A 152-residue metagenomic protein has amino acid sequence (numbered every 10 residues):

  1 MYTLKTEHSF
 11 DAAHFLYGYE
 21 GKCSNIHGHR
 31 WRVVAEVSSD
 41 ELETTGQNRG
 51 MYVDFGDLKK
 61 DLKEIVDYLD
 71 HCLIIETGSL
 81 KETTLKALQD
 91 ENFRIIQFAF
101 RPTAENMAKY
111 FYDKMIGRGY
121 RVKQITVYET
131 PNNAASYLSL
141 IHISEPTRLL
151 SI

Functional and structural regions predicted by a protein language model:
M1-L140: Charge-rich, low-complexity N-terminal segments
I141-I152: Single conserved hydrophobic/aromatic residue that forms the stacking wall/gate of nucleotide- or nucleobase-binding
